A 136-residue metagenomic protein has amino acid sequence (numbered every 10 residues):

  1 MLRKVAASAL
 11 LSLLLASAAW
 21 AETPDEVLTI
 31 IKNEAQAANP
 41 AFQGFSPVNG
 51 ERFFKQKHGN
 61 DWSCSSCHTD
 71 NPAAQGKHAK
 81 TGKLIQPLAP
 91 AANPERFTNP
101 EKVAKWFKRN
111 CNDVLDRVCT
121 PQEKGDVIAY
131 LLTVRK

Functional and structural regions predicted by a protein language model:
M1-A7: Bacterial N-terminal signal peptides that target proteins for export
S8-A16: Bacterial N-terminal signal peptides
S17-A21: Sec/Tat signal peptide C-region and signal peptidase I cleavage site
T23-H58: Electrostatic cytochrome c docking/interface patches
G59-N71, V127: The canonical Cys-X-X-Cys-His
G76-K83: Short cysteine/histidine-rich zinc-coordinating motifs and their immediately flanking basic loops
I85-E101: Short microdomains enriched in Cys/His and/or Lys/Arg
A104-K136: C-terminal capping alpha-helices of c-type cytochrome domains
